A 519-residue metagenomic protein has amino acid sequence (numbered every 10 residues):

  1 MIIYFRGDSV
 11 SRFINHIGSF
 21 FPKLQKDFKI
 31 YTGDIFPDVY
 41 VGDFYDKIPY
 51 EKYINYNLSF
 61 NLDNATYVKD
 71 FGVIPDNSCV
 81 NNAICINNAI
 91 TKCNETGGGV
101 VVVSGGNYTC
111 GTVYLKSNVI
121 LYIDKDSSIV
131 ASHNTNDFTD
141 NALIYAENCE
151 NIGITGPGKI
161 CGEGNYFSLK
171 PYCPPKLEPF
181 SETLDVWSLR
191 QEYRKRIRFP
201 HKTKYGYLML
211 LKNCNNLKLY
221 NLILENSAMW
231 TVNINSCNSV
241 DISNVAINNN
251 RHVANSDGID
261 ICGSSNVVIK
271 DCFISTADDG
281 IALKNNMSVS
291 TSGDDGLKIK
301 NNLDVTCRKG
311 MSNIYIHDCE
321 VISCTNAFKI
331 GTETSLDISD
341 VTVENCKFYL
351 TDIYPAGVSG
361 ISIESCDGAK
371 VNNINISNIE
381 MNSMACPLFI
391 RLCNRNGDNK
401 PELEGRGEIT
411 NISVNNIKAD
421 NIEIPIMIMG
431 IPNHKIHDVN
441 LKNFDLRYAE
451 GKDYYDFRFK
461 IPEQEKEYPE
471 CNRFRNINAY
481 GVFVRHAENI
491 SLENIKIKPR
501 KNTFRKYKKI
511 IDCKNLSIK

Functional and structural regions predicted by a protein language model:
I2-F28, Y40-I120, D124-N213, K218-Y220 (+10 more regions): Extracellular "leader-to-stem" segments immediately downstream of a signal peptide or signal-anchor in secreted/lumenal
D8, D34, I281: Active-site glycine-centered loops adjacent to acidic/histidine catalytic or metal-binding residues that shape
G98, T109-T112, S132-N134, D140 (+13 more regions): Short glycine/acidic-rich loop motifs that flank beta-strands on beta-rich extracellular proteins
K125-D126, E150-K159, N215-E225, N238-N250 (+10 more regions): Right-handed parallel beta-helix
T332-S335, E364-D367, L392, G430-P432 (+1 more regions): Glycine-centered low-complexity coil/loop motifs and glycine-rich tracts, especially the flexible linkers
S359, E364-S365, N372-F389, K400-G405: Eukaryotic tandem repeat interaction scaffolds
L388-F389, L403-N415, Q464-N476: Generic long, charged, amphipathic alpha-helical segments
E402-E408, S413, I424-P432, N478-V484: Accessory end-domains appended to solenoid repeat scaffolds used in host defense
